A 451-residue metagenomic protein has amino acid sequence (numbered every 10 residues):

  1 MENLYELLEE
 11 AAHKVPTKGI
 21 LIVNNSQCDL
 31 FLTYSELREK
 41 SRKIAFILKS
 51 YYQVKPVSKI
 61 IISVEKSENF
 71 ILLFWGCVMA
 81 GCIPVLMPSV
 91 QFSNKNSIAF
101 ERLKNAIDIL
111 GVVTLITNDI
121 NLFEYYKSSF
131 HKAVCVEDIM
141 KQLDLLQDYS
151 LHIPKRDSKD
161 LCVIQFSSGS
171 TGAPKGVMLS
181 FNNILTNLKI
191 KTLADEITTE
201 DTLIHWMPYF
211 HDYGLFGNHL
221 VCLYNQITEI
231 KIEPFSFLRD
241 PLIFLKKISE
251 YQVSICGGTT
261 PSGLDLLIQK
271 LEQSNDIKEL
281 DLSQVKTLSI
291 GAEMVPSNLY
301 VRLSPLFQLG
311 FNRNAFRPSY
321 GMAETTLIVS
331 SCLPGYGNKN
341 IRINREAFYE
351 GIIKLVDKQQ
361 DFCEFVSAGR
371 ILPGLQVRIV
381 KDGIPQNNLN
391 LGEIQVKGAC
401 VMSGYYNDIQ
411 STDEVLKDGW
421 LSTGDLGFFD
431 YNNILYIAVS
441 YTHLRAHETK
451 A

Functional and structural regions predicted by a protein language model:
L7-T33, L161-I164, T171, G321 (+1 more regions): AMP-dependent adenylate-forming
P16-T17, Q147-F166, G172-A173, N183 (+2 more regions): Conserved pre-ATP/AMP-binding loop-to-beta segment of ANL
I20-V54, S58-S67, I71-L72, F92-A99 (+2 more regions): Conserved AMP-binding/adenylate-forming core of the ANL superfamily
N96, F100-K104, G111-S158, Q165 (+3 more regions): ANL superfamily adenylate-forming
S167, T442-A451: Conserved small/polar residues in nucleotide/adenosyl-binding loops
L185-T202, D212-G257, Q269-K270, S274-N275: Conserved AMP-binding/adenylation subdomain of ANL enzymes
V253-G258, K270-D361, Q376, G383: Gly/Ser/Thr-rich phosphate-binding loop
E364-L389, E393-R445: Conserved ATP-binding/catalytic segment of the ANL
